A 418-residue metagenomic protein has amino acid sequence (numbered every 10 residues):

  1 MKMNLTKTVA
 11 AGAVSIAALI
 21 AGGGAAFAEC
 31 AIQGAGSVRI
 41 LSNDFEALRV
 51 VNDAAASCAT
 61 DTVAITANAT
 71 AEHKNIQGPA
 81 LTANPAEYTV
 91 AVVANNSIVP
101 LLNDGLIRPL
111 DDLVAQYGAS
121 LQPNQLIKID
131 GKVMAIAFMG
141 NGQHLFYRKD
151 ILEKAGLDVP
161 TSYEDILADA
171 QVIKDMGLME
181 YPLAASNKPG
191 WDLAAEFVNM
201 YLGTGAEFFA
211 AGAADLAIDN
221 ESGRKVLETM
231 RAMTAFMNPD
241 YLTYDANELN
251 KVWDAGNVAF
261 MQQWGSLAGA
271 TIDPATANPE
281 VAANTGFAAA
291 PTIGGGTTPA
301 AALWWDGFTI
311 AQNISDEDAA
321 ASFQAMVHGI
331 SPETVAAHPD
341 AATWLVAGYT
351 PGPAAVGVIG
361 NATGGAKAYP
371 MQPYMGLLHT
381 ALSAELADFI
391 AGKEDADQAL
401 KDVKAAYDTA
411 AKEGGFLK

Functional and structural regions predicted by a protein language model:
N4, A10-G12, F27-S97, L242 (+3 more regions): Conserved N-terminal structural module of periplasmic/extracytoplasmic solute-binding proteins
K74-E87, N103-D104, I151-L152, Q171-M176 (+4 more regions): Short helices/loops that flank or line small-molecule/ion binding pockets
P79, E87-T89, Y117-L152, Y181 (+2 more regions): A structural signal for short loop-to-beta-strand junctions that line the ligand-binding cleft of periplasmic/secreted
N95-G142, D158, L167, E196 (+1 more regions): Hinge/lid segment of periplasmic solute-binding proteins
R108-L121, L183-G190, T204-K225, P274-T285 (+3 more regions): Short, solvent-exposed loop/beta-turn-alpha elements that line the ligand-binding surface or hinge of extracytoplasmic
M134, Q143, L167-D215: Extracytoplasmic/periplasmic solute-binding protein
A170, A213-L242: Glycine-centered hinge/linker elements that transmit conformational signals in sensory and ligand-binding systems
S266-A282, I293-A384, G414-K418: C-terminal lobe and pocket-closing loops of periplasmic/extracytoplasmic Venus-flytrap solute-binding proteins
